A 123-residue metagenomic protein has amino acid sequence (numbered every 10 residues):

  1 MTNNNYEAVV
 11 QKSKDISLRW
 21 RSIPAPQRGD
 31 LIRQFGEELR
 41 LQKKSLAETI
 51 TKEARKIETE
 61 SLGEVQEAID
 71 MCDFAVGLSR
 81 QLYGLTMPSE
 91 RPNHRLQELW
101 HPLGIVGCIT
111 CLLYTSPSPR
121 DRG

Functional and structural regions predicted by a protein language model:
M1-H94: N-terminal Rossmann-like NAD(P)+-binding subdomain of aldehyde/semialdehyde dehydrogenases
L103: Phosphate-coordination loops involved in phosphoryl transfer and adenosine-cofactor binding
T110: Glycine-rich, N-terminal phosphate-binding loop of Rossmann-like dinucleotide-binding domains
Y114-G123: Conserved small/polar residues in nucleotide/adenosyl-binding loops
